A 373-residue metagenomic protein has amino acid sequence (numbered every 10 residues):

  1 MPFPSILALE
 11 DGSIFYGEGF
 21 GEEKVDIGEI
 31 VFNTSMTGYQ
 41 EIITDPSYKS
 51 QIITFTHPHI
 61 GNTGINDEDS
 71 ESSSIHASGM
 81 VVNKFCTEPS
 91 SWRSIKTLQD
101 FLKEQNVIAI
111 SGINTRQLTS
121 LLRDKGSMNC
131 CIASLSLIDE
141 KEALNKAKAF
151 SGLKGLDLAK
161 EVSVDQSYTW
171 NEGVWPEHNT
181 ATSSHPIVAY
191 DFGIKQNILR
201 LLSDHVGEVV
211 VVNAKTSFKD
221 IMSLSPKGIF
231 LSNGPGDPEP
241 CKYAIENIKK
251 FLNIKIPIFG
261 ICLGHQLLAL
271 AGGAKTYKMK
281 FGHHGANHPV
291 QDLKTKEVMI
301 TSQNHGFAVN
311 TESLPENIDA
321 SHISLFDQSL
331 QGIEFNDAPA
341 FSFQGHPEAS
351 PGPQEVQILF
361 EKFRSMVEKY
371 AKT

Functional and structural regions predicted by a protein language model:
M1-K219, S223-L224, P238, S350 (+1 more regions): RNA-binding accessory domains that recognize and position tRNA/RNA substrates
G19-F20, P58, N304, F335 (+1 more regions): Residue-level structural signal for beta-strand termini and adjacent loop
I108, P186, P257-F259, K275 (+1 more regions): Proline-centered loop/turn at the N-terminus of a beta-strand
P186-D191, T301-S302, F341-G345: Active-site-proximal beta-strand elements of phosphoester/diester hydrolases
K227-G228, N233-Q303, A308, G352-A371: Cysteine-nucleophile active-site neighborhood
K296-A338: Catalytic beta-strand/loop cores that center a nucleophilic Ser/Cys/Thr and support acyl-enzyme chemistry
D337, P347-P351: A short, acidic, flexible beta-alpha connecting loop/helix-capping segment that sits on the rim of active
